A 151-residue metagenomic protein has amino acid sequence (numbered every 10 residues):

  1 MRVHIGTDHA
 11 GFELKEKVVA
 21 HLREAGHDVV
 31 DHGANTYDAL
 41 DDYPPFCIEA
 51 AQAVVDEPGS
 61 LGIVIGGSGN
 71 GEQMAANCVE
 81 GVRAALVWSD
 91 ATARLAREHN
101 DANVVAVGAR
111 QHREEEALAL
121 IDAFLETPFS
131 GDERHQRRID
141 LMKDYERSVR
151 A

Functional and structural regions predicted by a protein language model:
R2-G6, A10-G11, D90-A151: C-terminal binding/interaction regions
I5-E24: Glycine-rich phosphate/diphosphate-binding loop of Rossmann-like nucleotide-binding domains
K15, C47, E72, A117-L118 (+1 more regions): A general structural signal for well-ordered alpha-helical segments in protein cores
A20-V29, G81: Short helix-loop-beta junction
D28-A39: A short beta-strand-loop structural module common to alpha/beta enzyme folds
D42: N-terminal entry motif of extracellular EGF-like repeats
F46-V87: Helix-adjacent hinge/juxtasegments
